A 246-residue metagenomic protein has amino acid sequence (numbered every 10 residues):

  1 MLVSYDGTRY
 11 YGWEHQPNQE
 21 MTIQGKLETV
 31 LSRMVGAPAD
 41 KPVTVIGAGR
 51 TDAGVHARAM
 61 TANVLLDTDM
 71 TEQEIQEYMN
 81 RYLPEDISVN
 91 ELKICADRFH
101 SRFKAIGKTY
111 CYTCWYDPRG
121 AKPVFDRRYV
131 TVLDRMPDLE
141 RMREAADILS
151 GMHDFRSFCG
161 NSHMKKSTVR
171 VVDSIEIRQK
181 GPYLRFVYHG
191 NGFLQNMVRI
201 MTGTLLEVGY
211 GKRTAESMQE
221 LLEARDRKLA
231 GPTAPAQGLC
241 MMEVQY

Functional and structural regions predicted by a protein language model:
M1-Y246: Structured-RNA-binding interfaces characteristic of tRNA pseudouridine synthases
